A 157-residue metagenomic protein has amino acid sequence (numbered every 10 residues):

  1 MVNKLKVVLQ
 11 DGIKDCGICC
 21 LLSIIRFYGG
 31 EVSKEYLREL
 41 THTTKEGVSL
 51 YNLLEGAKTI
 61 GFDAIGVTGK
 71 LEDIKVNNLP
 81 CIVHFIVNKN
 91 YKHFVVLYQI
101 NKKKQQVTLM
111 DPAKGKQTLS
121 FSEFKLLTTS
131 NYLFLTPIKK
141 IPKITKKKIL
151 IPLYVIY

Functional and structural regions predicted by a protein language model:
M1, I18, T41-V48, L54 (+2 more regions): Noncatalytic regulatory segments and standalone regulatory/sensor domains
M1-R38: Active-site-adjacent structural segments surrounding the nucleophilic cysteine of cysteine proteases and isopeptidases
I60-G66: A short, contiguous, amphipathic alpha-helix enriched in charged residues
